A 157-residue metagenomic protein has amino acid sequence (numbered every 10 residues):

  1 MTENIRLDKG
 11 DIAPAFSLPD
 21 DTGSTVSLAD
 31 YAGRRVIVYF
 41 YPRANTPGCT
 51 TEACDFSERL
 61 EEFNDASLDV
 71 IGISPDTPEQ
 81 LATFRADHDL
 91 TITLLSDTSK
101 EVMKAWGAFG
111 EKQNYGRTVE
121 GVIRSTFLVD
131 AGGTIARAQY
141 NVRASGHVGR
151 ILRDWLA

Functional and structural regions predicted by a protein language model:
M1-A157: Chalcogenol-based redox active-site neighborhoods
